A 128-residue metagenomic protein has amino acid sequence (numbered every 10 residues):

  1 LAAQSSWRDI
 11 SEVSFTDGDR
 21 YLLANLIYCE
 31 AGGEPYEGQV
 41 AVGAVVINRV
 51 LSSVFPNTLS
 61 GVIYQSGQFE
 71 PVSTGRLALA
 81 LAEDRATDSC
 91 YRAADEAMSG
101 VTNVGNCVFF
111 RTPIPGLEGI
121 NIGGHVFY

Functional and structural regions predicted by a protein language model:
A3-Y128: Bacterial extracytoplasmic/cell-wall-associated proteins, especially those involved in peptidoglycan
